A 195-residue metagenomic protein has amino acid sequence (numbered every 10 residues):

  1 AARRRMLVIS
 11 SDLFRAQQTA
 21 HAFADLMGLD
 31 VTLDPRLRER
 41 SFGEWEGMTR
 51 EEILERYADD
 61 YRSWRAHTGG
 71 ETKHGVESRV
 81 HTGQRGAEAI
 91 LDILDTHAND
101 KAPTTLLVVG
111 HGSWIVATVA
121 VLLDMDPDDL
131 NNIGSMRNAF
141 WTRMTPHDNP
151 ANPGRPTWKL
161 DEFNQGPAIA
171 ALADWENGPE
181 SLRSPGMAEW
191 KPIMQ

Functional and structural regions predicted by a protein language model:
A1, A89-D95: ANL superfamily AMP-binding
A1-Y61, R143: Phosphate-coordination/substrate-recognition cap region in phosphate-metabolizing enzymes
M6, A102-S113: Generic beta-sheet signal
S10-S11, Q84, V109-G110: Short beta-strand scaffold positions
L13, L54, R79-A87: Amphipathic, non-transmembrane alpha-helical scaffold segments
A22, A117-V121: Active-site signature of alpha/beta-hydrolase-fold catalytic machinery across serine- and Asp/Cys-nucleophile hydrolases
L29, R40-E52, N99-A102, A120-Q195: Acidic, low-complexity terminal tails and accessory targeting/binding regions of phosphate-metabolizing enzymes
D60-H81, G186-W190: Short glycine/proline- and acidic residue-enriched helix-loop micro-motifs that form flexible lids or anion-recognition
